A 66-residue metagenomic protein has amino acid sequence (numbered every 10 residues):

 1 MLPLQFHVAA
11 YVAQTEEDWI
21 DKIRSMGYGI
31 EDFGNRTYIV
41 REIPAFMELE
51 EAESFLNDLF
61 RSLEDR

Functional and structural regions predicted by a protein language model:
M1-R66: Long, charged low-complexity intrinsically disordered regions
